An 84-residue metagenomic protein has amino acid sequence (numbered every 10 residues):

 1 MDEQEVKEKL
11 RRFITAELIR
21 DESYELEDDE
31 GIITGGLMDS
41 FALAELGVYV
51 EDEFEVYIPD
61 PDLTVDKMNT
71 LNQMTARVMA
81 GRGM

Functional and structural regions predicted by a protein language model:
M1-S23, A76-M84: Thiotemplate assembly-line natural product biosynthesis machinery
V6, D28-D29, K67-T70: Short, conserved alpha-helical segments within structured domains
L18-L37, E55-T64, R82: Phosphopantetheine carrier-protein modules
A42: Two-component histidine kinase catalytic core, primarily the HATPase_c
E53-E55, N69, M84: Short, surface-exposed, polar/charged, turn-prone segments marking secondary-structure boundaries
L63, M68-G81: C-terminal structural segments of small proteins and small subunits
